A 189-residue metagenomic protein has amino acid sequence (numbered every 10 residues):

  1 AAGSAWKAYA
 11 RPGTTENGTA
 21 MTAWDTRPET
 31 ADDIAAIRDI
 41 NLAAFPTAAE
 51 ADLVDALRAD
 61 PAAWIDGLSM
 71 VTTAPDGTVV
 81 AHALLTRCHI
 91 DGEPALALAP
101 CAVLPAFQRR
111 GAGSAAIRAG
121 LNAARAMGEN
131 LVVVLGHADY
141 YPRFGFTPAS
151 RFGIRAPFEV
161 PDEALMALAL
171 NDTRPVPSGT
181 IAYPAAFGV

Functional and structural regions predicted by a protein language model:
E16-A56, A63-V80, L165, N171-V189: Short amphipathic alpha-helix that is part of the acyltransferase structural core
S69-V71, G77-C88, P94-A102: Conserved beta-strand in the GNAT
F107, G111-A119, E129: Conserved acetyl-CoA pyrophosphate-binding loop and the N-cap/start of the following alpha-helix in GNAT-like
A123: Short alpha-helical functional segments enriched in proximate histidine and acidic residues
A126-N130, L135-P161: Conserved active-site alpha-helix within GNAT-family acetyltransferase domains
